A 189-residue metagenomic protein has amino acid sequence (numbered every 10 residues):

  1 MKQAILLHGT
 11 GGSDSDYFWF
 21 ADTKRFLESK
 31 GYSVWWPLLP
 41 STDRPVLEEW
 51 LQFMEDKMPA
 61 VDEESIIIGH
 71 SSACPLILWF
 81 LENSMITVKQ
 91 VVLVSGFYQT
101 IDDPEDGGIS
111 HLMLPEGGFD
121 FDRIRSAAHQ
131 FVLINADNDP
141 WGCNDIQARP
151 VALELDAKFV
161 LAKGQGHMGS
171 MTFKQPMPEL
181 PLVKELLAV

Functional and structural regions predicted by a protein language model:
M1-D43: Short, surface-exposed "cap/lid" segments of acyl-processing enzymes
G9, L39-T42, V92-I101: Active-site nucleophile loop of the alpha/beta-hydrolase fold
W35, A152-G169: Catalytic histidine neighborhood in serine/cysteine hydrolases with alpha/beta-hydrolase-type architecture
P45, Q165-P178: Catalytic histidine-centered segment of alpha/beta-hydrolase-like enzymes
K57, F173-V189: Catalytic active-site module of serine/aspartate enzymes centered on a nucleophile-bearing elbow/loop
I67-L78: Gly/Ala-rich beta-loop-alpha elbow adjacent to hydrolase catalytic centers
A127-A128, V132-A136: Short beta-strand/loop motif that positions the catalytic acidic residue of the alpha/beta-hydrolase fold
P140-I146: Conserved alpha/beta-hydrolase "acid-adjacent" motif
